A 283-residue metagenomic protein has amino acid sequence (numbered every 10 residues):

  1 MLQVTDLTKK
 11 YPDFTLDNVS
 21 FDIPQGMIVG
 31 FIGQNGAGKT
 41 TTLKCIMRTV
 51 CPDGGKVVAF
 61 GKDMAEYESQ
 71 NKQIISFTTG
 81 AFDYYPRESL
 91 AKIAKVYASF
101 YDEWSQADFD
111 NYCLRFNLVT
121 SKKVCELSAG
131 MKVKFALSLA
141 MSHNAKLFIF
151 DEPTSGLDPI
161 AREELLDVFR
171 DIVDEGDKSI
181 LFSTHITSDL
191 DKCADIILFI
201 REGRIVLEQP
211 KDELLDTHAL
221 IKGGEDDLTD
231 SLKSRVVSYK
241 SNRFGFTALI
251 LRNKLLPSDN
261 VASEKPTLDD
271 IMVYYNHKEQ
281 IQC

Functional and structural regions predicted by a protein language model:
V4-L7, F14-P24, F31, G55: Conserved beta-strand
G33-G38: Walker A (P-loop) phosphate-binding loop of ABC-type ATPase nucleotide-binding domains
M47: Helix-to-loop junction immediately C-terminal to a conserved catalytic motif
G55-E66, Q70-N71: Conserved ABC transporter NBD signature motif
Q73, T79-F135: ABC-family P-loop ATPase nucleotide-binding domains
F148-E152: Catalytic Walker B motif of ABC-type/P-loop ATPase nucleotide-binding domains
